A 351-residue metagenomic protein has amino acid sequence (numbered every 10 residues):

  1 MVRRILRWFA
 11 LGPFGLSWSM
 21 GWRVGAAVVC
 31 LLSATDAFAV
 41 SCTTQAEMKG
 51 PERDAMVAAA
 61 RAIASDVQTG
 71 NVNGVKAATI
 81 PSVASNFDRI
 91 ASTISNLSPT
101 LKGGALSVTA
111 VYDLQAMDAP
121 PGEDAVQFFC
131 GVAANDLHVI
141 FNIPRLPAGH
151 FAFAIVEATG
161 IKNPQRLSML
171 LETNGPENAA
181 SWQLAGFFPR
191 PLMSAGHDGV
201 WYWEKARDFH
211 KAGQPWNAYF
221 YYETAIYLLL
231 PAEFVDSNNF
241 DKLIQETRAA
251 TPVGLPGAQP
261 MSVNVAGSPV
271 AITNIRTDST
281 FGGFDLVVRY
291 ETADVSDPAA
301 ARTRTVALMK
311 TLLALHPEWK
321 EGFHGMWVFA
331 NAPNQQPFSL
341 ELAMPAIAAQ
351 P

Functional and structural regions predicted by a protein language model:
M1-M20: N-terminal secretory signal peptides that target proteins for export/translocation
A34-T35: N-terminal signal peptide c-region/cleavage motif recognized by signal peptidases
F38-T69, F188-W201: Short, low-complexity N-terminal intrinsically disordered segments enriched in polar/charged residues
V40, H138-H197, T277-E291, V295 (+2 more regions): Short beta-strand edge/turn micro-motifs at domain boundaries
S41-P51, V57-A58, N73-H138, I226-L255 (+1 more regions): Short solvent-exposed beta->alpha transition segments
I63-V75, A206, H210-W216: Short helix-adjacent coil turns
D88, I94-P164, G196, P256-S296: Surface-exposed, charged secondary-structure patches
R190-V270: Acidic, serine/threonine- and glycine-rich low-complexity intrinsically disordered segments that serve as flexible
